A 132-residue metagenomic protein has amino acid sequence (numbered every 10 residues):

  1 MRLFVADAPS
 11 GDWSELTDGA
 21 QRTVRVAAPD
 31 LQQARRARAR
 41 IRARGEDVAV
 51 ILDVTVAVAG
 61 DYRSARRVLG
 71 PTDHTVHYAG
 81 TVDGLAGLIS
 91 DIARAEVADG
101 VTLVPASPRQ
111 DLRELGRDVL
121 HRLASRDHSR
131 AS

Functional and structural regions predicted by a protein language model:
M1-S132: Active-site-adjacent structural elements that line small-molecule/cofactor binding pockets in enzymes
